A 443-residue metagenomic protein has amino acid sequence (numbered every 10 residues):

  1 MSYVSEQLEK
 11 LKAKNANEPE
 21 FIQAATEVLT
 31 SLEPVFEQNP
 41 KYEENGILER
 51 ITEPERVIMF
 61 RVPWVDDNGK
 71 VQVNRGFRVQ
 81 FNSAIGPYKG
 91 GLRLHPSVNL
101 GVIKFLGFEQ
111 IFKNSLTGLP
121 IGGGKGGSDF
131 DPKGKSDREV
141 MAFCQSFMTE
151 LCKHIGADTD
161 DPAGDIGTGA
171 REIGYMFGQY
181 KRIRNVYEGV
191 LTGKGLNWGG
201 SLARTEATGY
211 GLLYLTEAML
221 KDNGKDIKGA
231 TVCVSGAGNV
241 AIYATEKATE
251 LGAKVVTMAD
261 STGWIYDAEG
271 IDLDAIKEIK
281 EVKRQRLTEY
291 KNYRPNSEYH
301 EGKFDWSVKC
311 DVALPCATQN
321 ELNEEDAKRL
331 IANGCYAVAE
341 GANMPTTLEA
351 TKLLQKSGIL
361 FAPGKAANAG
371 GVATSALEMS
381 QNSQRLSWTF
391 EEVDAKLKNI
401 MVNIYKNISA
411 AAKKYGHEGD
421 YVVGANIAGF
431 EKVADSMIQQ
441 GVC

Functional and structural regions predicted by a protein language model:
M1-L202, K432-Q440: N-terminal ligand-binding/catalytic initiation module
S2, A16, E20-Q23, E27 (+24 more regions): Conserved active-site and cofactor/substrate-binding residues in soluble primary-metabolism enzymes
S2-A24, M219, I331-C443: Adenosine-phosphate binding glycine-rich loop
K12-A16, T30-Q38, F108-F112, K133 (+10 more regions): Generic secondary-structure signature for well-ordered alpha-helical cores
I103-G107, M176, L212-L220, A244 (+2 more regions): Buried hydrophobic packing segments
T159-A163, V186-L191, T257-D260, Y299 (+4 more regions): General beta-strand structural signal in soluble alpha/beta enzymes
T192-G195, G200-K309: Glycine-rich phosphate/diphosphate-binding loop of Rossmann-like nucleotide-binding domains
G263-F361, A366: Rossmann-like adenosine-cofactor binding region
